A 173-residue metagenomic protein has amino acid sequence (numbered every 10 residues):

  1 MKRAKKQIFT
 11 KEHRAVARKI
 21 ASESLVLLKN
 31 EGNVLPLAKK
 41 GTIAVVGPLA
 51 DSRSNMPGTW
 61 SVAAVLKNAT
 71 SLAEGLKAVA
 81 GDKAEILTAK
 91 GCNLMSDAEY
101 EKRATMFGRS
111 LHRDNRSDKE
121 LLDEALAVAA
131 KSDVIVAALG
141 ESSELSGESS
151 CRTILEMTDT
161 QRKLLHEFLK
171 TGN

Functional and structural regions predicted by a protein language model:
M1: Cofactor-/ligand-binding subdomain signature composed of acidic, glycine-rich, tryptophan-containing flexible loops
A4-N173: C-terminal non-catalytic regions of proteins with extracellular/luminal or membrane-system context
